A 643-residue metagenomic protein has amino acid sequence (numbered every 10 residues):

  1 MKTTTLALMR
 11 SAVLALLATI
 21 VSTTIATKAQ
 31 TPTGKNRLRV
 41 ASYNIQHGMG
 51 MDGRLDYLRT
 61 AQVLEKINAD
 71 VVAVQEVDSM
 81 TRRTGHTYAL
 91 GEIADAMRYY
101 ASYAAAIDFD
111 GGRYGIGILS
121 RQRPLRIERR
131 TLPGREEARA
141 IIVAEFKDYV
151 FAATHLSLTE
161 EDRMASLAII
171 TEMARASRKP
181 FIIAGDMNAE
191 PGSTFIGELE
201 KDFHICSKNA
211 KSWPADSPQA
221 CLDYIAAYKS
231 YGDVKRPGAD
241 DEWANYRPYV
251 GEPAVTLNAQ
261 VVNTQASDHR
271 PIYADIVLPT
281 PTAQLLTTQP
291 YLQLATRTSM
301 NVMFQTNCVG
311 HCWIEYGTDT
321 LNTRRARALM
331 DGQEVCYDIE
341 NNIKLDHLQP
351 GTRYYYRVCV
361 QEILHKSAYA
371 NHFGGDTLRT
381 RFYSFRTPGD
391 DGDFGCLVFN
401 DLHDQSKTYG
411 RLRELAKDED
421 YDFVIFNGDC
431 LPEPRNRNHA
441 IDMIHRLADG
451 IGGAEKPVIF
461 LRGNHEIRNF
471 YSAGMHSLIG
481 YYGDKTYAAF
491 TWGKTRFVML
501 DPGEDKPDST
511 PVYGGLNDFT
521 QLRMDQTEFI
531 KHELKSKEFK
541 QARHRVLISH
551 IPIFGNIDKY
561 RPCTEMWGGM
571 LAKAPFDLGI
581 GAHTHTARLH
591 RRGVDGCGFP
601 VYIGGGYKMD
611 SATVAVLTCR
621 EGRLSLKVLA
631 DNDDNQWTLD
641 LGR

Functional and structural regions predicted by a protein language model:
A7-V13, L17, T23-A41, Y88 (+5 more regions): Acidic, histidine-bearing metal-coordination/catalytic regions of metal-dependent phosphoesterases
T27-A96, D108-D110, T264, D268 (+4 more regions): N-terminal, active-site-proximal structural segment of metallo-dependent hydrolase catalytic domains
G48-G50, S79-R83, F109-G111, A138 (+13 more regions): Active-site environment of divalent metal-dependent phosphoester hydrolases
D52-G53, V77-V150, K235-D241, G251-P253 (+1 more regions): Structured beta-strand-rich core segments of catalytic domains in phosphoester-bond hydrolases
E92-D95, Y114-I118, L125-R129, C359-S384 (+5 more regions): Extended active-site neighborhood of metal-dependent phosphoesterases/phosphodiesterases
R129-R130, E172-F181, N188-Q284, L626-D631: Metal-dependent phosphoester-hydrolase catalytic domains
V143-A152, R163-E200, G310-C312, K417-F423 (+4 more regions): His/acidic metal-ligating clusters that form di-metal
I196-P218, A227, N341, I557-G622: Conserved beta-sheet core of the metallophosphoesterase superfamily
